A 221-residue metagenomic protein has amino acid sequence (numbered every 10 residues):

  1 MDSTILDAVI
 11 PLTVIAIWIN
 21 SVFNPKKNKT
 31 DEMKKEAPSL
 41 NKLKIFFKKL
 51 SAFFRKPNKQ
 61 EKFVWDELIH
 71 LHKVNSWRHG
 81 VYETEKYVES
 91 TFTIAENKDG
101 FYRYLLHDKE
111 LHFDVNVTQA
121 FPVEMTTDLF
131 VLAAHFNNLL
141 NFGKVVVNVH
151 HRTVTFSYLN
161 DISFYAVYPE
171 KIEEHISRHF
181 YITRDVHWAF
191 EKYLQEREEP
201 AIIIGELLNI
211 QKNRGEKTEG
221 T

Functional and structural regions predicted by a protein language model:
M1-L12: Feature marks short, highly hydrophobic, charge-poor N-terminal signal-anchor/signal peptide-like helices that anchor
I10-F101: Charge-rich, low-complexity N-terminal segments
T84, H107, N148-H150: Structural motif
K86-V88, L111, R152-V154: Hydrophobic residues embedded in beta-strands of well-ordered beta-sheets
T93-T127: Long, continuous compositionally biased terminal/linker segments
N116-S157: Short, internal acidic amphipathic alpha-helical interface segments that mediate docking to partner proteins
K144-A201: Charged, low-complexity intrinsically disordered regions
E191-T221: Short, highly charged C-terminal tails/helix-capping segments
